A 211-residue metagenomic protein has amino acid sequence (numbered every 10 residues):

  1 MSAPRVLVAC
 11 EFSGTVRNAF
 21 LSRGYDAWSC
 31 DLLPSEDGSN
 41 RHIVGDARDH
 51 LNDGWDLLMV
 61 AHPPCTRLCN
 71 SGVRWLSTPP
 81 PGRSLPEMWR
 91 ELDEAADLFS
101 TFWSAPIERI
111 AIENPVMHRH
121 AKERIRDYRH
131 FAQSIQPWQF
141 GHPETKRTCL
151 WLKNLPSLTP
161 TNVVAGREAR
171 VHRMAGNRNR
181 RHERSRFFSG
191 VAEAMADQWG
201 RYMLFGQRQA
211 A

Functional and structural regions predicted by a protein language model:
M1-A211: Conserved active-site and SAM-binding loop architecture of S-adenosyl-L-methionine-dependent nucleic-acid
